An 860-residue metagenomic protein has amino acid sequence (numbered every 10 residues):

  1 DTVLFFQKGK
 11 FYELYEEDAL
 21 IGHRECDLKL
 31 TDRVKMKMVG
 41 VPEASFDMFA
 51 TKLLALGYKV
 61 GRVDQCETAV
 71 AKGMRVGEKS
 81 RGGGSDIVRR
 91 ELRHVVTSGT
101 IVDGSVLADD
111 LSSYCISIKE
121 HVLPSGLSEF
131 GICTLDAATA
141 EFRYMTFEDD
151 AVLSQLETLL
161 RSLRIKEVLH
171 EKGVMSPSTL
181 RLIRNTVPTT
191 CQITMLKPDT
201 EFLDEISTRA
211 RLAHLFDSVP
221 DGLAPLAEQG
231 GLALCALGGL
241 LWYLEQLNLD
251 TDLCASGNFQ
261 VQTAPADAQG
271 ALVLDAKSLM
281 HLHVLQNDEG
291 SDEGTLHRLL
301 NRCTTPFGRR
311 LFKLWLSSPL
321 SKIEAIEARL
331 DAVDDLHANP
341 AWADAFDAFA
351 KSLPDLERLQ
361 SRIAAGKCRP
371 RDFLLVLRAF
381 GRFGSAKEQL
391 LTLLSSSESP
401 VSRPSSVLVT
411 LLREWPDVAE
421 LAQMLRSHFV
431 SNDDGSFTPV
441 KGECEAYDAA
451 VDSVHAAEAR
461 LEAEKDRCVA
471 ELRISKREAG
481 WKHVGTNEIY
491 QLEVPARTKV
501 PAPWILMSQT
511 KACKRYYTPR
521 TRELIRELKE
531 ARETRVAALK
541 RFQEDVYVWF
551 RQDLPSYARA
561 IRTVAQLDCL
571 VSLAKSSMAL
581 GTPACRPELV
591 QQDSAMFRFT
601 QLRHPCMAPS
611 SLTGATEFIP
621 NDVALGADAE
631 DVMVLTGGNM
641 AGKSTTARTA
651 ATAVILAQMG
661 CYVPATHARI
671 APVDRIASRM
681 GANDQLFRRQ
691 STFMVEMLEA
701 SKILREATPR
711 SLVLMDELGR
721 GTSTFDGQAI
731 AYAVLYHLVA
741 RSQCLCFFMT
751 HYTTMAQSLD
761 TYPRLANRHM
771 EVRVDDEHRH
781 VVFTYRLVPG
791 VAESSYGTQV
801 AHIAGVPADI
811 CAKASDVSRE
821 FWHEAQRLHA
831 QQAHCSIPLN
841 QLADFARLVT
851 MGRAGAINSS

Functional and structural regions predicted by a protein language model:
D1-S317, E324-A338, R358-S361, A365 (+2 more regions): Basic, polar low-complexity surface loops/patches
T2-L4, F11, K59-G61, K166-E167 (+5 more regions): Beta-sheet entry/capping signal
Q7, D18, P42-F49, V152 (+38 more regions): Helical mechanochemical/support elements of P-loop NTPase systems and associated helical scaffolds
F11-D27, T31, E129-G131, E141 (+12 more regions): A conserved P-loop NTPase coupling/switch region
E16, G230, T304, P495-T521 (+1 more regions): ATPase nucleotide-binding head domains, primarily ABC-like/P-loop NTPase cores
D27-M38, D136-T146, R541, D545 (+3 more regions): Short, basic, glycine/proline-bearing loop/turn elements
T31-V39, V219-A227, H283-L285, L296-L300 (+7 more regions): Short hinge/gating elements
